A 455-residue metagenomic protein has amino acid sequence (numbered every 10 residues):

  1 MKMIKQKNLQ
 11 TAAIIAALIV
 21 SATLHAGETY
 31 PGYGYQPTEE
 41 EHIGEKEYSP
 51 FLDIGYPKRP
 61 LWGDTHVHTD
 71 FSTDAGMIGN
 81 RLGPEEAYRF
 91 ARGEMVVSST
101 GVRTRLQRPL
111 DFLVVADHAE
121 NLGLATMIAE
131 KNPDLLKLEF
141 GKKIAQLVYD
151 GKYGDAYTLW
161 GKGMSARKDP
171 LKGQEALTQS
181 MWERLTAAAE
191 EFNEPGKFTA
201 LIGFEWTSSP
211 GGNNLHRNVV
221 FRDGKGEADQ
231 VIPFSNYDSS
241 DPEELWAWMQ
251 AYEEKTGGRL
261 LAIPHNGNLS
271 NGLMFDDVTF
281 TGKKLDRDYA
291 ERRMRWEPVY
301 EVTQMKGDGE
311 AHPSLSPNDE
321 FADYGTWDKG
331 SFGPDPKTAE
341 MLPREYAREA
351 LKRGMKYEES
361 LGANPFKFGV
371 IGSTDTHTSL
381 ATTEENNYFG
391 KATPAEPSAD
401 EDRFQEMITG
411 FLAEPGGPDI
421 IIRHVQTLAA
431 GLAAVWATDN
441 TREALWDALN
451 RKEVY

Functional and structural regions predicted by a protein language model:
M1-I4, I19, P60: A general, composition-driven signal for non-globular sequence regions
K2, A22, A26-P31: N-terminal export/targeting leaders of redox proteins
K2-A13: Bacterial N-terminal signal peptides that target proteins for export
A12-A22: Bacterial N-terminal signal peptides
G27-Y455: Extended, charged catalytic domains and RNA/DNA-binding interfaces, predominantly in divalent-metal-using enzymes
